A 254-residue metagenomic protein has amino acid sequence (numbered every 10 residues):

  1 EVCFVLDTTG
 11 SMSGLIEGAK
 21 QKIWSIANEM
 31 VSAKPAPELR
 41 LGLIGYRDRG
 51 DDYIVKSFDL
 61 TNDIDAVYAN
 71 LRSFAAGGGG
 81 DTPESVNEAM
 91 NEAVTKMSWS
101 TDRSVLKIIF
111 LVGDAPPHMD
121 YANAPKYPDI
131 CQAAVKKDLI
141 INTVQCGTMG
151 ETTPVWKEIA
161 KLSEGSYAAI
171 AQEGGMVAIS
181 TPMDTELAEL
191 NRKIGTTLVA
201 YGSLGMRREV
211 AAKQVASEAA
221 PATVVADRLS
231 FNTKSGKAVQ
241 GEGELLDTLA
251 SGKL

Functional and structural regions predicted by a protein language model:
E1-E186, L246-L254: Divalent cation-coordinating acidic motifs and surrounding scaffolds that mediate Ca2+/Mg2+/Mn2+/Zn2+-dependent binding
K161-S163, Y167-L254: C-terminal "exit" segments of structured domains
